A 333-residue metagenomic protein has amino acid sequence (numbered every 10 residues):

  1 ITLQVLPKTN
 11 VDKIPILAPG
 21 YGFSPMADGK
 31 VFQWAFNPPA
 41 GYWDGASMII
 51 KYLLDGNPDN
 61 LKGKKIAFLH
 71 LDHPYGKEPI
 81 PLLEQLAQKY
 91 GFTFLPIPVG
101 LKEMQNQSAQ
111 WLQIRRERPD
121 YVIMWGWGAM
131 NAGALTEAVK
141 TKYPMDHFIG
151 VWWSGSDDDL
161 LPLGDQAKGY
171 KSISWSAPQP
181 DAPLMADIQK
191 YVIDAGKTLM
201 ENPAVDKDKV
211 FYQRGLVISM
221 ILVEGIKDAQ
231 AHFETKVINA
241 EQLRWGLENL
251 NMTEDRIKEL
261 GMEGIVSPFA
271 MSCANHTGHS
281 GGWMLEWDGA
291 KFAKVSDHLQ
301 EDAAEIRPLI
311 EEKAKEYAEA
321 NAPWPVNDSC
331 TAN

Functional and structural regions predicted by a protein language model:
I1-G29, P38, V99-Q107, A132 (+1 more regions): Beta-alpha junction/loop-to-helix N-cap segments that form part of ligand/metal-binding clefts
I1-V5, A18-M26, Y42-A46, M124-A132 (+4 more regions): Ligand-binding clamshell of periplasmic/extracellular solute-binding protein-like
L6-I14, D28, L54-D59, E84-F92 (+6 more regions): Sec-exported extracytoplasmic/periplasmic mature domains
I16-A18, S24-A27, K102, Y143-L163 (+2 more regions): Venus flytrap/periplasmic-binding-protein-like
S24-P25, Q33-T141, Q179, P183-A186: Extracellular/periplasmic Venus flytrap/periplasmic-binding protein
F32, F36, A138-S219, L299 (+1 more regions): Extracellular/periplasmic periplasmic-binding protein-like sensory domains
L199-Y212, V223-S296, E301: Segments of small-molecule ligand-sensing domains
S272-A274, N327-N333: Sequence contexts marking disulfide-bonded cysteines in secreted/extracellular proteins
